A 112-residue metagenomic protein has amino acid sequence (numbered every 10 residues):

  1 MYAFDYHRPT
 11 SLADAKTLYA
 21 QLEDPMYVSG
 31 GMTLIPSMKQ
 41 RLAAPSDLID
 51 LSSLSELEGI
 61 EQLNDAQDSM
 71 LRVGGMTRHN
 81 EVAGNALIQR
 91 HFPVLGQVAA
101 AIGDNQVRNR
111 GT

Functional and structural regions predicted by a protein language model:
M1-T112: C-terminal structural segment of proteins
